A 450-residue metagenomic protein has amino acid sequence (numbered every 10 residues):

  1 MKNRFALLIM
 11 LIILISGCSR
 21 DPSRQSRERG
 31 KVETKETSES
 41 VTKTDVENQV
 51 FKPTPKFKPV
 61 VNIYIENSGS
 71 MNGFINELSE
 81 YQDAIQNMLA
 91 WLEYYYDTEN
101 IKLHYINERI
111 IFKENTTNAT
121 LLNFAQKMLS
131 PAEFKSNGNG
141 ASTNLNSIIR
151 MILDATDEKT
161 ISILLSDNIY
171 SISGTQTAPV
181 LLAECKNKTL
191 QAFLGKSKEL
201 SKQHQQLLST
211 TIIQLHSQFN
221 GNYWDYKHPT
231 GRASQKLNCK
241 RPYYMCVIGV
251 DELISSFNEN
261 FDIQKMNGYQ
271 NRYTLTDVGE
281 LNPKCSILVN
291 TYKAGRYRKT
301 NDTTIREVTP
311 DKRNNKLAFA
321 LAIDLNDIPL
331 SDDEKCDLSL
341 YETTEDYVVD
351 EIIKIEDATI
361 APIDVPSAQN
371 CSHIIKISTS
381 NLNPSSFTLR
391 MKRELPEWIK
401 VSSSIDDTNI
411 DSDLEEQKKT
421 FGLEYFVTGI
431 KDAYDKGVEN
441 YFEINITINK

Functional and structural regions predicted by a protein language model:
I15-G17: C-terminal motif of bacterial Sec signal peptides marking the signal peptidase cleavage site
S19-N62, G69-I75, K436, N440-K450: Acidic, polar low-complexity linker/tail segments
P22-R29, M71-N76, I111-T116, Y170-L181 (+1 more regions): Extracytoplasmic/secreted cell-surface and envelope-processing proteins
E47-N115, T160-S166, I212: Von Willebrand factor
I111-I161, Y170-S171: Von Willebrand factor
I169-S234: VWA/integrin I-like adhesion module and closely mimicked acidic/polar interface patches used
Q206-I353: Acidic, serine/threonine- and glycine-rich low-complexity intrinsically disordered segments that serve as flexible
I287-K450: Extended non-globular C-terminal regions
